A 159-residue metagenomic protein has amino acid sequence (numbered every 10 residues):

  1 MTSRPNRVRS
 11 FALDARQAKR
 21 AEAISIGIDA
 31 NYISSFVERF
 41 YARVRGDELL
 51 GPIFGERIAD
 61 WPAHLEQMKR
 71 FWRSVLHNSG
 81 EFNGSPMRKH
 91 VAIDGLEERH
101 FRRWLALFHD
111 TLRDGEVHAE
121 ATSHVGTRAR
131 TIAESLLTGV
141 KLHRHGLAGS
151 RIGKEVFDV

Functional and structural regions predicted by a protein language model:
M1-V159: Core of compact, soluble alpha-helical bundle domains
